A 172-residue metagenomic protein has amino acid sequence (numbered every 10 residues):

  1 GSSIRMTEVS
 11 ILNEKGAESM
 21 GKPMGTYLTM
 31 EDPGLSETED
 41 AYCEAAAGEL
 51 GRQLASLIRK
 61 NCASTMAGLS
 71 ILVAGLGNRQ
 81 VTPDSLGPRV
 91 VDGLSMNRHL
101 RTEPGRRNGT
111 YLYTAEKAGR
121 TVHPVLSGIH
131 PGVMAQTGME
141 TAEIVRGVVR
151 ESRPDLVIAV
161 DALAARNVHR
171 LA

Functional and structural regions predicted by a protein language model:
G1-M24: N-terminal amphipathic/basic leader segments beginning at the initiator methionine
M20-G48: Helix-enriched interaction subdomains in cytosolic or periplasmic regions, typified by TIR/SEFIR signaling/NADase cores
M20-K22, S64-A67, R106, K117-H123 (+2 more regions): Solvent-exposed alpha-helices and their adjacent loops that cap or buttress functional pockets in soluble metabolic
T29-P33, S70-V81, G128-G132: Short glycine-rich or small-residue beta-strand-to-loop segments that form or flank ligand, phosphate, metal/Fe-S
E44-G109: N-terminal active-site beta-alpha-beta segment that forms phosphate/nucleotide-binding and substrate-recognition loops
V81-S85, G138-M139, R166-V168: Short glycine/serine/threonine-rich phosphate/pyrophosphate-binding segments that cradle anionic phosphate groups
Y111-V149: A structural-propensity feature for long, helix-poor, extended segments
A142-A172: Glycine-rich phosphate-binding loop
